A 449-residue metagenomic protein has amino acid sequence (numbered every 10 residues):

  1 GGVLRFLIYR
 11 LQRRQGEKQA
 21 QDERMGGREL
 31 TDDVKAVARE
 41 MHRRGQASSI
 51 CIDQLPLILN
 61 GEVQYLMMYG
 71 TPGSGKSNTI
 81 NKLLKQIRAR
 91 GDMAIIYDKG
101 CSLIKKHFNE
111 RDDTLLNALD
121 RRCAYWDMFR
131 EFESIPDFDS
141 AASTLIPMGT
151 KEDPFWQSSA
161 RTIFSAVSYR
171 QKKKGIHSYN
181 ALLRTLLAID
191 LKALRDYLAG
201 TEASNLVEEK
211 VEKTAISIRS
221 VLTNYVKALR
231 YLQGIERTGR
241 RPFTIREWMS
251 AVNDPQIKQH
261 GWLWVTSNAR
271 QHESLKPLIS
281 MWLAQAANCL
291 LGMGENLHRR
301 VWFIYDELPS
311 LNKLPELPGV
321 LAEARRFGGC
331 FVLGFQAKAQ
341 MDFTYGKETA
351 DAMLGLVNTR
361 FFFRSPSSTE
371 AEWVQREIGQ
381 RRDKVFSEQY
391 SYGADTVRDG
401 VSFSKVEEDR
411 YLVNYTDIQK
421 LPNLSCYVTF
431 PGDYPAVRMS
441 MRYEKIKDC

Functional and structural regions predicted by a protein language model:
G1-G27: Long, basic/Gly/Ser/Thr-rich N-terminal segments that mediate initial subcellular attachment or targeting
V3, K18, R28-E29, A47 (+4 more regions): Compositionally biased, intrinsically disordered low-complexity regions
F6, A20, L30-T31, S49 (+4 more regions): Intrinsically disordered, low-complexity, compositionally biased regions/tails
R14-K18, L57, E62, L66-G329 (+3 more regions): P-loop NTPase motor domains
M25, R43, Y179-L182, L186 (+3 more regions): Intrinsically disordered, low-complexity segments enriched in small/polar residues
G26-L57: N-terminal pre-Walker A segment at the start of P-loop NTPase domains
I135-P136, L321-E323, F327-Y427: Conserved ATP-driven motor cores of ASCE-family P-loop NTPases powering translocation/secretion/packaging/pilus
